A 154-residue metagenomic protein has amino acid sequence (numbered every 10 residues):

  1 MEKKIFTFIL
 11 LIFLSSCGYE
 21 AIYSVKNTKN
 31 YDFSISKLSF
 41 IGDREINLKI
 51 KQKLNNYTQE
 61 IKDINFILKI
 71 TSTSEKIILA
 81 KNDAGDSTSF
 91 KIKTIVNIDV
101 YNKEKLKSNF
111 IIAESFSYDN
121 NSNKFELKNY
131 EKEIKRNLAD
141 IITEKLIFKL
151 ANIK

Functional and structural regions predicted by a protein language model:
M1-C17: Sec-dependent bacterial lipoprotein signal peptides
L14-S34: Bacterial Sec signal peptide processing site at the extreme N-terminus
E20-N27, I112-N120: Mobile beta-alpha loop/short-helix "lid" or hinge segments that flank ligand
K37-F40, F125-N137: Second-shell loop/turn segments in exported
S39-I67: Post-signal-peptide N-terminal segment of Sec-exported extracytoplasmic proteins
K51, I61-K62, F66-N109, S115-K132 (+1 more regions): Surface-exposed short loop/turn segments
Y130-N152: C-terminal partner/receptor-binding element of secreted or periplasmic proteins
